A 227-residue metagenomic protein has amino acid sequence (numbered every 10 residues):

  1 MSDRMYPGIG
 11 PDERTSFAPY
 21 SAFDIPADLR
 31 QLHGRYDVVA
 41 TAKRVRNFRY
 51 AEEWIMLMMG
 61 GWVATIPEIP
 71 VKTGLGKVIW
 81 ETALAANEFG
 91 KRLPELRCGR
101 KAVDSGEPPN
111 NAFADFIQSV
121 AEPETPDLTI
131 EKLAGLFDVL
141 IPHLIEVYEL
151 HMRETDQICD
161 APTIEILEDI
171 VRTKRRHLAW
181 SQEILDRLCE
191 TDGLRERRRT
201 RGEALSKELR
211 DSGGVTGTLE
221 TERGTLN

Functional and structural regions predicted by a protein language model:
D3-R14, T73-I117: Conserved alpha-helical segments that form or flank metal/cofactor-binding pockets of metalloenzymes
R14-Y36, E53-L57, G224: Short alpha-helical hairpin
P26-R46, S105-L140, K207-S212, T216: Acidic/His metal-coordination segments adjacent to aromatic residues that form catalytic metal sites in metalloenzymes
R46-E53, G76, W80-N87, D138-E146 (+2 more regions): Generic structural signal for well-ordered, non-transmembrane alpha-helical segments in soluble/cytosolic regions
W54-K77, E146-T163: Helix-loop segments that flank and shape redox-cofactor active sites
L57, N87, K91-P94, C98 (+5 more regions): Charged/polar positions within long, soluble alpha-helices
P162-T200: An amphipathic alpha-helical core segment
G193-N227: Extended, helix-rich structural scaffolds rather than catalytic motifs
